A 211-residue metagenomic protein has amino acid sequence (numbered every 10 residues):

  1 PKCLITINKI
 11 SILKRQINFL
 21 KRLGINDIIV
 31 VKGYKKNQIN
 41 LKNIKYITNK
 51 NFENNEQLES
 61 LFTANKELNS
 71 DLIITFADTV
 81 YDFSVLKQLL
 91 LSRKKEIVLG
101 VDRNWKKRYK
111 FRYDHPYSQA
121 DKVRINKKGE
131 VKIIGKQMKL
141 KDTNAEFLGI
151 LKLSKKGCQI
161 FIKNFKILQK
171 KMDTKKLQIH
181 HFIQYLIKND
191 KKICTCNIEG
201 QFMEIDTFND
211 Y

Functional and structural regions predicted by a protein language model:
C3, D27, K45, E130 (+1 more regions): Conserved beta-strand segments of alpha/beta enzyme cores
L4, V123-I125, T195: A structural signal for short hydrophobic beta-strand segments in well-ordered beta-sheet cores
T6, I10-I74, T174: Conserved N-terminal catalytic core of the sugar/cofactor nucleotidyltransferase
I28, L72, I97-V98, I193: Hydrophobic/aromatic residues located in beta-strands of well-ordered beta-sheets within soluble catalytic
K42, D82-N164: Conserved core of the sugar-phosphate nucleotidyltransferase
T63, Q88, H181-F182: Alpha-helical elements of Rossmann-like donor-binding domains used by nucleotide-donor carbohydrate transfer enzymes
A77-V80: The conserved acidic donor/metal-binding loop of glycosyltransferases
I134-G135, L140-Y211: Conserved alpha/beta core of the MobA/IspD/sugar-nucleotide pyrophosphorylase nucleotidyltransferase superfamily
